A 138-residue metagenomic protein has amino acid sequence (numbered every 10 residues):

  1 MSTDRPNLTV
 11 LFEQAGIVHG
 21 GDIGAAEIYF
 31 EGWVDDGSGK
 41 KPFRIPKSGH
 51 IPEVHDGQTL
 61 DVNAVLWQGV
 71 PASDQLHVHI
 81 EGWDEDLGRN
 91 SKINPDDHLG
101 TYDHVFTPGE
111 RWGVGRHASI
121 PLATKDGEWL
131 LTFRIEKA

Functional and structural regions predicted by a protein language model:
S2-I23: Short amphipathic, basic-aromatic surface patches that mediate peripheral association with negatively charged
T3-P6, S73, T124: Compact integral membrane and secretory-pathway proteins
D4-N7, P52-G57, T107-E110: Short linear motifs at secondary-structure transitions and domain/linker junctions
N7-T9, E27-Y29, Q75-H77: Beta-strand-rich binding-surface signature of beta-sandwich/beta-barrel folds used to engage anionic ligands
Q14, V34, G82-D84: Short beta-strand segments enriched in hydrophobic/aromatic residues within well-folded beta-rich domains
V18-Y29, K47-H50, D61-W67, H79-A138: C2 and C2-like phospholipid-binding beta-sandwich domains
W33-D74: Tryptophan-paired
